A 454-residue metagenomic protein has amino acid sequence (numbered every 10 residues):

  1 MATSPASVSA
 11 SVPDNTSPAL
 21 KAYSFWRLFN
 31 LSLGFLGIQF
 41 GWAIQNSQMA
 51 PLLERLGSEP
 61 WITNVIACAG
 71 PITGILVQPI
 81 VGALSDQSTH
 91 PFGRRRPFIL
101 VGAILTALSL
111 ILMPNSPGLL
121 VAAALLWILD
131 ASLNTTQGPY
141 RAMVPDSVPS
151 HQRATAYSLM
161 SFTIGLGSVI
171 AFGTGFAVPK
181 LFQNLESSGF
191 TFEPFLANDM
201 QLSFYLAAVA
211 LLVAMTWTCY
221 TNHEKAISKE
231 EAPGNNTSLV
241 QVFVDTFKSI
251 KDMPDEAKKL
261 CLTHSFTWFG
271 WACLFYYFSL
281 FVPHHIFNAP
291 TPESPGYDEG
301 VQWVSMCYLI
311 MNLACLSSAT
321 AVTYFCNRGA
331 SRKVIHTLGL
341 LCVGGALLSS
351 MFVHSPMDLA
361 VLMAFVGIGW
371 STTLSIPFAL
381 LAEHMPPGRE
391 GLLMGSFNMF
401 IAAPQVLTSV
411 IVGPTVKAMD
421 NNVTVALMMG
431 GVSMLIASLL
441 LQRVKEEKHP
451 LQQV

Functional and structural regions predicted by a protein language model:
M1-W26, P117-A124, T135-T136, Y140-R141 (+3 more regions): Intracellular loop-helix junctions on the cytosolic face of multi-pass helical membrane proteins
P13-P71, K259-T263, T267-P292: Helix-loop boundary and gating motifs at the non-cytosolic
M49, T135-V148, T372-P386: Intracellular juxtamembrane helix-capping segments at the cytosolic ends of symmetry-related transmembrane helices
P60-W61, S150-M160, V301, M385-F397: Loop-to-transmembrane helix entry/capping segments in MFS-fold secondary transporters and related SLC/MFSD carriers
Q78-F92, S317-S331, V416: Helix-to-loop junctions at the C-terminal end of transmembrane segments in multipass secondary transporters
L100-G118, L341-H354: C-terminal ends and interior cores of transmembrane alpha-helices in multi-pass membrane transporters/permeases
S109-M113, P117-T136, D358-T372: Hydrophobic core of transmembrane alpha-helices in multi-pass small-molecule transporters, especially MFS/SLC-type
G388-K417: A late C-terminal transmembrane helix in Major Facilitator Superfamily
